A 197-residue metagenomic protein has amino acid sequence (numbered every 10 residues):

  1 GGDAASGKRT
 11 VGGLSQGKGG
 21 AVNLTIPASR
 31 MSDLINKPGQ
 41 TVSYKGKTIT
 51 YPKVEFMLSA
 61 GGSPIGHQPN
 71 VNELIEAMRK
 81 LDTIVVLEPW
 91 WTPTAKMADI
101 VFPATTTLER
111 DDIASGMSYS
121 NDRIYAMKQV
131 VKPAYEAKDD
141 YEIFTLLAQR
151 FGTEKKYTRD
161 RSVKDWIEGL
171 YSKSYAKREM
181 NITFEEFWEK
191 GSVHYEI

Functional and structural regions predicted by a protein language model:
G1-K96, T106-I113, E186-I197: Extended redox/cofactor-interaction regions of prokaryotic respiratory oxidoreductases
G2-R9, G13-A21, V130-I197: N-terminal leader/propeptide and maturation segments of large enzyme subunits in energy/redox metabolism and hydrolases
A28, V71, I124, E136-F144: Generic structural signal for well-ordered, non-membrane alpha-helical segments in soluble metabolic enzymes
P69-N70, I113-S115, Y135-E136, T158: Short conserved micro-motifs at the rims of enzyme active sites and ligand-binding pockets
D99: Catalytic, metal-anchored helix/loop core of enzyme active sites in primary metabolism
L108-P133, A148: Glycine/threonine-rich phosphate-binding loop and adjacent beta-strand/alpha-helix elements that clamp
